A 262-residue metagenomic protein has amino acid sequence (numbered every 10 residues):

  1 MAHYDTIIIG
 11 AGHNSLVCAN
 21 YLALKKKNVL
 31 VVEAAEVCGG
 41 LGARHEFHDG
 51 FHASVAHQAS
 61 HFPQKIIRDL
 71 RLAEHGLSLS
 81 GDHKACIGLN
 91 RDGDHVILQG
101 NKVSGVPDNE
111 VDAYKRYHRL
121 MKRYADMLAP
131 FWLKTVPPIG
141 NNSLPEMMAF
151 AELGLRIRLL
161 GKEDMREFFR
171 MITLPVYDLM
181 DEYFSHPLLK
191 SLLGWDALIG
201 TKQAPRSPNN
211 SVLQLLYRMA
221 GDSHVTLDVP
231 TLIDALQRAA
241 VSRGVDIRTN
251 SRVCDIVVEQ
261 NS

Functional and structural regions predicted by a protein language model:
A2-N142: N-terminal glycine-rich phosphate/pyrophosphate-binding loop and immediately adjacent elements
V17, R116, M171, P175 (+2 more regions): Generic recognition of stable, solvent-exposed alpha-helical segments in well-folded globular domains
K25, L179-Y183, W195, A235-A239 (+1 more regions): Generic, well-ordered alpha-helical scaffold segments in large soluble proteins
V32-V37, P208-Q214: Active-site-adjacent bridging/hinge elements
E33, A85, R206, D246-I247 (+1 more regions): Ligand-binding pocket scaffold of soluble enzyme catalytic domains
A73-H75, L188-L192, S242, I247-N250: Acidic/polar loop patches that form or flank catalytic/metal-binding clefts of enzymes that bind anionic ligands
D92-S207: Rossmann-like flavin
L213-Q260: Helical element adjacent to the flavin cofactor pocket in flavoenzyme catalytic cores
